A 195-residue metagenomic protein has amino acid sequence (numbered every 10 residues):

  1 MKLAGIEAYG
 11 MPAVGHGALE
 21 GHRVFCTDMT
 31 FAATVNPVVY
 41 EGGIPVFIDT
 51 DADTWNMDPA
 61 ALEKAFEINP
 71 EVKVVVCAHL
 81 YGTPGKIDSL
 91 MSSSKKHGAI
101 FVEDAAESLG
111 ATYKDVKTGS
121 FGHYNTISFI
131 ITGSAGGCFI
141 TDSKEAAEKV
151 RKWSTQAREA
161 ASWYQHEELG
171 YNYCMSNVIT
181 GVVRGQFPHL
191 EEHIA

Functional and structural regions predicted by a protein language model:
M1-M11: Conserved N-terminal alpha-helix of the aminotransferase class I/II PLP-enzyme fold
Y9, E20-R23, E148-K149: Short acidic capping loops at alpha-helix termini that bridge into adjacent secondary structure
V14, Y40, S120, K152: Phosphate-coordinating loops and pocket residues in cytosolic domains that bind phosphorylated ligands
G17-L80, P84-K96, I100-A105, T112: PLP-dependent aminotransferase-like
L19, P70, G119-S120, Y173: Structured loop/turn residues at beta-strand edges in well-structured enzyme cores
E63-F66, S93, K117-F121, F139: Short, hinge-like loop/turn segments at secondary-structure boundaries
S108-K114, F121-A195: Active-site region of PLP-dependent enzymes
